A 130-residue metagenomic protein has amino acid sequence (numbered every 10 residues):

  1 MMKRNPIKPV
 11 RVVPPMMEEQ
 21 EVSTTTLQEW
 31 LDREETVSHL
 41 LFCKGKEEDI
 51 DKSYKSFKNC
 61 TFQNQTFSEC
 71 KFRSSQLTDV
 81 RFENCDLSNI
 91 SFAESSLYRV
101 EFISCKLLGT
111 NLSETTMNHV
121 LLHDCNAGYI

Functional and structural regions predicted by a protein language model:
R4-P9, V13-I130: Tandem repeat scaffolds
